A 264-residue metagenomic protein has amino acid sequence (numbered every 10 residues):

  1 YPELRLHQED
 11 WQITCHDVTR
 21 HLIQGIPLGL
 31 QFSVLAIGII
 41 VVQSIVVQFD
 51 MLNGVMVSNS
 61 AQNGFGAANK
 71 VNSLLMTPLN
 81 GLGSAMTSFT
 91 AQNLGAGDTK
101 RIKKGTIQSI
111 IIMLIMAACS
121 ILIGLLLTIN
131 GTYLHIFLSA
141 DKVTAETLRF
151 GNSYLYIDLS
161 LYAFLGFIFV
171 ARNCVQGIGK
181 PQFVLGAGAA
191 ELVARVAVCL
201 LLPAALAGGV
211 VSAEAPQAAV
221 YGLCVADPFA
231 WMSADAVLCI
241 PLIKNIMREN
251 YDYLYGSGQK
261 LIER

Functional and structural regions predicted by a protein language model:
Y1-L35, R248-R264: Interhelical loop/hinge segments that connect adjacent transmembrane helices in multipass membrane
S33-A67, L74, Q92, L134-V143 (+2 more regions): Helix-terminus/linker motif at the lipid-water interface of multi-pass membrane proteins
Q62-G131, L165-A187, V198: Small-residue-rich hydrophobic transmembrane alpha-helices
A67-K70, V143-A171: Alpha-helical transmembrane segments of multi-pass membrane proteins
N80-G83, D158-G177, F183-L192, Y221-C239: Short runs within selected transmembrane alpha-helices of multi-pass transporters and secretion channels
S120-G124, G186-A218, S233-P241: Alpha-helical transmembrane segments of multi-pass membrane transporters and transport-associated inner-membrane enzymes
I121-A145, N152, A207-G208: Short membrane-interface helical motifs at transmembrane helix boundaries in multi-pass membrane transporters
I123-L127, W231-G256: Multi-pass alpha-helical transporter architecture, strongest for 12-TM Major Facilitator/SLC carriers used
